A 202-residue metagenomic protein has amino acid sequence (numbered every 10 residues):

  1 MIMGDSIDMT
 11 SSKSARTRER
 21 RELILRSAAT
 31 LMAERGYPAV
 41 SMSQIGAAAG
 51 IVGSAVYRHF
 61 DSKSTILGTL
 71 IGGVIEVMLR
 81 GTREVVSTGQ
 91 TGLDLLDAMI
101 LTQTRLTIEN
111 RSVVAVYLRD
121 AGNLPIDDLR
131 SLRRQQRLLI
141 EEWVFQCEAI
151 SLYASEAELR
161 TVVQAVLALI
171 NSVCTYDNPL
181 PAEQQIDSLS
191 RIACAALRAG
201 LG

Functional and structural regions predicted by a protein language model:
M1-E19, R83: N-terminal intrinsically disordered/low-complexity leader segments
S12, E19, L23, S27 (+1 more regions): Helix-turn-helix
A29-M32, M78-L79, L96, I100 (+4 more regions): Short, structured motif recognition centered on aromatic/hydrophobic residues
L67-V74, Y117: Alpha-helical DNA-contacting segments of helix-turn-helix folds
T69, R83-E109, V162: Hydrophobic alpha-helical connector segments
L79, I126-S151, R160-Q164, D187 (+1 more regions): Amphipathic alpha-helical packing segments from all-alpha helical-bundle domains
T104-E141, T175: Short secondary-structure transition hinges
R105-E109, E156, V163-E183, C194-G202: Amphipathic C-terminal alpha-helical segment
